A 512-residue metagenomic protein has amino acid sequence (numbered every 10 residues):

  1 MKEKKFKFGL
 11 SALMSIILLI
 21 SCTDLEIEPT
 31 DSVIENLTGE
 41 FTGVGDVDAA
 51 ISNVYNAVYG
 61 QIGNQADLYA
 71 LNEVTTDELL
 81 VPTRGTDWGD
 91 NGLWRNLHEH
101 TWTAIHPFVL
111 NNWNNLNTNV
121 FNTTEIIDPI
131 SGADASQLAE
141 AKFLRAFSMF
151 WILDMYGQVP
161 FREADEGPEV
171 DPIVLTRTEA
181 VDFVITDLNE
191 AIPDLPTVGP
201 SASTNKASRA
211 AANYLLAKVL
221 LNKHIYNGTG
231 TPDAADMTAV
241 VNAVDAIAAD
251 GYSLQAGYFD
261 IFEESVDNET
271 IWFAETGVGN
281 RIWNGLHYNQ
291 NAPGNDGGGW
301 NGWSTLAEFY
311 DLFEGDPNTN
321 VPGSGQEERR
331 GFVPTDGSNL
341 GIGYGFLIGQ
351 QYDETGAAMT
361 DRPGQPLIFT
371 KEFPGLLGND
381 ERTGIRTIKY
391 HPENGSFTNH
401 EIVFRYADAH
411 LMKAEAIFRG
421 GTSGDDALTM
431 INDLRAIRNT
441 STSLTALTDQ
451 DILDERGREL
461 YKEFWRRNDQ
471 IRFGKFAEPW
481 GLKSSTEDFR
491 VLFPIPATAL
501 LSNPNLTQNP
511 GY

Functional and structural regions predicted by a protein language model:
M1-I20: Sec-dependent bacterial lipoprotein signal peptides
I20-D24, L116-N117, F183, I261-E314 (+4 more regions): Long, intrinsically disordered, low-complexity segments
C22-L71, A499-Y512: Membrane-proximal, proline-rich intrinsically disordered regions
G43-I62, T86-Y156, P172-D182, L188-A202 (+3 more regions): Conserved, well-structured interaction surfaces
G45, Q65-T83, R162-D165, L195-A211 (+4 more regions): Short, surface-exposed recognition loops and adjoining beta-strand edges that mediate ligand/DNA contacts, enriched
W94, H98-H100, V321-R405: Flexible, polar/acidic helix-loop-strand segments at domain edges
